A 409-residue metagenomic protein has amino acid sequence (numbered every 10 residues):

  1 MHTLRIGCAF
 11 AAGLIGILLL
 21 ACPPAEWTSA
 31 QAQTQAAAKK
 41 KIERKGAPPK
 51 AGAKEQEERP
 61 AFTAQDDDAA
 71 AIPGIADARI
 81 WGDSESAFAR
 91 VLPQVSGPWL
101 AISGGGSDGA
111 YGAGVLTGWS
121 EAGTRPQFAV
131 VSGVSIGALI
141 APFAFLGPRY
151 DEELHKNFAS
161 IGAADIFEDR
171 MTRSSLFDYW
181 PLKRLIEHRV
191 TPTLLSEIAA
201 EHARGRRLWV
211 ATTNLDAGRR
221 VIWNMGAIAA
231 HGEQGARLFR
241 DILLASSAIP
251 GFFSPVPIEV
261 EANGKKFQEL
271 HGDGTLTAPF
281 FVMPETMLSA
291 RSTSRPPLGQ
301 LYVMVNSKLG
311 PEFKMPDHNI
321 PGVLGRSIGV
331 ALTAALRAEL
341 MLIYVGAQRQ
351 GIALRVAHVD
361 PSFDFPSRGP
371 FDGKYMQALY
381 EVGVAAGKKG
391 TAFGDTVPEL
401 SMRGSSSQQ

Functional and structural regions predicted by a protein language model:
M1-I6: N-terminal secretory signal peptides that target proteins for export/translocation
A9-P23: Bacterial N-terminal signal peptides
W27, Q31-V130, F145-Q409: Patatin-like phospholipase
S132-G133, G137: Gly/Ala-rich beta-loop-alpha elbow adjacent to hydrolase catalytic centers
